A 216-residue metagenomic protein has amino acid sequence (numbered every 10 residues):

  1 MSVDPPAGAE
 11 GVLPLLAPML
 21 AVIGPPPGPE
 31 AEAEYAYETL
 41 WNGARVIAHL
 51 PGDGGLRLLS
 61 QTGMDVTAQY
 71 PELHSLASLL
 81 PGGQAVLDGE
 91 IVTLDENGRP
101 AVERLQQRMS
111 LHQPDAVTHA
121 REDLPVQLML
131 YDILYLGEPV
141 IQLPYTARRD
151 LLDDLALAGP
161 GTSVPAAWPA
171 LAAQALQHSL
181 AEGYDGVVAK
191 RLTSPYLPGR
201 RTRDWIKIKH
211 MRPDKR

Functional and structural regions predicted by a protein language model:
M1-R216: Catalytic cores of nucleic-acid ligases and guanylyltransferases
